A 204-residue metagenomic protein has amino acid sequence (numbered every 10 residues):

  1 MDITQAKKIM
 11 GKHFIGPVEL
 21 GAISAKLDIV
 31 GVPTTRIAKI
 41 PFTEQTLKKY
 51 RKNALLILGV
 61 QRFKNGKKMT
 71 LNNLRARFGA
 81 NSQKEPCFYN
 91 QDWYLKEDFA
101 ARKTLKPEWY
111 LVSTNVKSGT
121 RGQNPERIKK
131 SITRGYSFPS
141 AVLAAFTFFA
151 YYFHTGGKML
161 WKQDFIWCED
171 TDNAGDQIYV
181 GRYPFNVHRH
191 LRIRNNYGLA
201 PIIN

Functional and structural regions predicted by a protein language model:
M1-S137, L143-N204: A binding-site-centric feature that preferentially detects glycan-recognition modules on secreted/surface proteins
